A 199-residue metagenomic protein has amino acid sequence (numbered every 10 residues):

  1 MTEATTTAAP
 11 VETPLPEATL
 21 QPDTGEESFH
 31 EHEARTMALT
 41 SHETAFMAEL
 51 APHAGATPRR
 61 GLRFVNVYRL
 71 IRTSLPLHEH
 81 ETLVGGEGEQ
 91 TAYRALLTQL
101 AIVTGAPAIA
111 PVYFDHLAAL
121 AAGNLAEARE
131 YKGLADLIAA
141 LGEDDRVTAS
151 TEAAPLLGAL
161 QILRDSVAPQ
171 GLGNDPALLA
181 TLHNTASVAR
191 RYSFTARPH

Functional and structural regions predicted by a protein language model:
M1-H199: The feature marks long, low-complexity, polar/acidic/proline-rich intrinsically disordered regions embedded in large
